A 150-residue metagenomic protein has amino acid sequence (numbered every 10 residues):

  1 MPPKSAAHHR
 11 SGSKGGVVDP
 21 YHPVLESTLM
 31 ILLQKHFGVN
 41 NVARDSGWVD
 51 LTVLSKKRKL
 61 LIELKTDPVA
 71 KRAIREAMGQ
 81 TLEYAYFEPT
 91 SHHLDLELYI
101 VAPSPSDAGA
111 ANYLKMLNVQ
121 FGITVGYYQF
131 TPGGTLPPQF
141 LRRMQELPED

Functional and structural regions predicted by a protein language model:
M1-V42: Acidic-basic catalytic patches of nuclease active cores, encompassing PD-(D/E)XK and other metal-cofactor nuclease
L29, L51-V53, K57-P68: Conserved catalytic cores of phosphodiester-cleaving nucleases, focusing on short active-site segments
K35-R58, F121-G122, R143: An acidic intrinsically disordered interaction segment
L64-I74, S104: Short beta-strand-loop-alpha-helix junction that forms the active-site gateway of nucleic-acid-processing nucleases
R72-L94: Basic, amphipathic alpha-helical patches used to engage nucleic acids or provide basic targeting signals, exemplified
Y86-T131: Nucleic-acid nuclease catalytic cores
F121-D150: Non-catalytic C-terminal interaction segments of nucleic acid-processing enzymes
